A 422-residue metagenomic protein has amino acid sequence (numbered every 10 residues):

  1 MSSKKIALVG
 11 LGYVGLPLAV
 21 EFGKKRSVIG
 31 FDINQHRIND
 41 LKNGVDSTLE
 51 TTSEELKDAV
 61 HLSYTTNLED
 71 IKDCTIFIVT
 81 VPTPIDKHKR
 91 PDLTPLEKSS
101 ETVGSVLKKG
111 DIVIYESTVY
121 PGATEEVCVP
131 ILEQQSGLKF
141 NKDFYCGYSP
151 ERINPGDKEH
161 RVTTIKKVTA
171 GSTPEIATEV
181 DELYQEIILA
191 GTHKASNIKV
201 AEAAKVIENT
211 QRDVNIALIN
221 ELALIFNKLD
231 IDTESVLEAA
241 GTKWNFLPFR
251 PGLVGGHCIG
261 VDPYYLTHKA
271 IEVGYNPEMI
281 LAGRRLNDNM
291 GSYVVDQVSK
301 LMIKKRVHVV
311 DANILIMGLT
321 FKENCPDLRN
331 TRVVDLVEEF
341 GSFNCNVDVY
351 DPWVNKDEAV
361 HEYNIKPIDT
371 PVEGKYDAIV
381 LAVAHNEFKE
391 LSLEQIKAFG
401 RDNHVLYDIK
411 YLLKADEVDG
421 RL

Functional and structural regions predicted by a protein language model:
M1-L422: Structural/interface elements that position substrates and couple domains in central-metabolism enzymes
